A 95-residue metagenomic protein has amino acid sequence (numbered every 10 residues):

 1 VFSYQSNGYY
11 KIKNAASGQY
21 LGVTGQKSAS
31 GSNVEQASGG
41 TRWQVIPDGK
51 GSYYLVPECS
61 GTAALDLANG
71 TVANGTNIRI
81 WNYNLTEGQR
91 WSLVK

Functional and structural regions predicted by a protein language model:
V1-K95: Lectin-like carbohydrate-binding module/patch detector with strong preference for beta-trefoil
